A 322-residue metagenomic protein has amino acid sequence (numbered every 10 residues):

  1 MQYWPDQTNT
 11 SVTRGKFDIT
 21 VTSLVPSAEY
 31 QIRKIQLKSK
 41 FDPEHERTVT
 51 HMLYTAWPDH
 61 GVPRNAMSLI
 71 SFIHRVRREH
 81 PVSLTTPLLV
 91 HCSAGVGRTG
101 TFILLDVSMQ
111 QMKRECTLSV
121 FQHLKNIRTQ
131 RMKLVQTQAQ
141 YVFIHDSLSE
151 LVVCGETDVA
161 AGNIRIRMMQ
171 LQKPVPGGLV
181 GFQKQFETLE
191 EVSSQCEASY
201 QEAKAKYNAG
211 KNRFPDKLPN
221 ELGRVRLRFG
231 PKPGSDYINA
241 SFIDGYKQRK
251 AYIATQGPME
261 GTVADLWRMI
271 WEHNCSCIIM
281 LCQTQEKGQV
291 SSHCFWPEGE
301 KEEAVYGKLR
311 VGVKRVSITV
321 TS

Functional and structural regions predicted by a protein language model:
M1-S322: Cys-based phosphatases of the PTP/DUSP/CDC25 superfamily and their flanking regulatory architecture
